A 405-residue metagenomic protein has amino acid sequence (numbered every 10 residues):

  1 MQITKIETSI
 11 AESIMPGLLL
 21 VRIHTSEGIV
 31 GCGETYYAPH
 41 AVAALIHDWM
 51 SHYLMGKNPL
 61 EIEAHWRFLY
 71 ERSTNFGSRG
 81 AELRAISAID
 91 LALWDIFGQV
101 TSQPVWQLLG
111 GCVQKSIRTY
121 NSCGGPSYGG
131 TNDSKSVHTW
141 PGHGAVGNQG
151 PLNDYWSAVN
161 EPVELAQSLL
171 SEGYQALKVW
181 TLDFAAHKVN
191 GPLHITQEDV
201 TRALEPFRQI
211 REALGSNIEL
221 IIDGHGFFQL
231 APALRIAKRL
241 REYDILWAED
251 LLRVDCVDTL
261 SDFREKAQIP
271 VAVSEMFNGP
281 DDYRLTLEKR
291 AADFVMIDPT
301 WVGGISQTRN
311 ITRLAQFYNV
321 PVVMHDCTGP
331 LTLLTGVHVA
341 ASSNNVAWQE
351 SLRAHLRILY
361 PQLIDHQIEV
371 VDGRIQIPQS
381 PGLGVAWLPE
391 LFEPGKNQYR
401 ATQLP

Functional and structural regions predicted by a protein language model:
M1-Y36, A354-P361, T402: Structured beta-strand/loop patches that form or line metal/cofactor-binding pockets in enzymes
I3, G28, M50, I89 (+8 more regions): Conserved, mostly hydrophobic/aromatic
I23, D48, H52, A64 (+4 more regions): Shared catalytic-loop signature of beta/alpha-barrel
H24-Q103: Metal- or metallocofactor-binding catalytic centers and their adjacent structured scaffolds across diverse enzyme
G33, T119-N121, Q175-V179, L220-G224 (+5 more regions): Hydrophobic faces of well-ordered beta-strands that scaffold small-molecule active sites in alpha/beta enzyme cores
S116, N121-S261, K266: Metal-dependent enolase-superfamily TIM-barrel catalytic cores that perform enediolate-based chemistry
G382-P405: Extended hydrophobic packing segments that form well-structured cores
